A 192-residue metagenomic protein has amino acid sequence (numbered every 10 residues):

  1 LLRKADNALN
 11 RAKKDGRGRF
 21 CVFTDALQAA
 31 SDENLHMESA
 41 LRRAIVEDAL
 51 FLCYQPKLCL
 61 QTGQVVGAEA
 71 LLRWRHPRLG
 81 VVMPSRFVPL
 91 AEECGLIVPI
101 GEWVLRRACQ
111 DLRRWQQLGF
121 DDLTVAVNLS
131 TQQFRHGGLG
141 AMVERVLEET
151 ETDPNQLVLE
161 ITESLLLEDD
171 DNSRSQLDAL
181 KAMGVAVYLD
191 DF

Functional and structural regions predicted by a protein language model:
L1, K13, G80, Q116-L123 (+1 more regions): Catalytic core regions of nucleotide second-messenger enzymes
L1-D15, C21-H36, A40, Q61 (+5 more regions): Cyclic nucleotide signaling catalytic output domains
E33-Q55: Short, basic/aromatic recognition patches
N34-M37, G101, L139, V143 (+1 more regions): The cytosolic transmitter module of two-component sensor histidine kinases
Y54-P89, A108, T131, V143-R145 (+1 more regions): A short, well-structured catalytic beta-strand-centered motif of the EAL phosphodiesterase domain for c-di-GMP
G95-L96: Catalytic-site/binding-pocket detector for metal-dependent nucleotidyl cyclases and the c-di-GMP signaling machinery
V104: Conserved catalytic/binding loops enriched for acidic/polar residues
V125, A141-F192: The catalytic core of metal-dependent phosphodiesterases that act on cyclic dinucleotides
